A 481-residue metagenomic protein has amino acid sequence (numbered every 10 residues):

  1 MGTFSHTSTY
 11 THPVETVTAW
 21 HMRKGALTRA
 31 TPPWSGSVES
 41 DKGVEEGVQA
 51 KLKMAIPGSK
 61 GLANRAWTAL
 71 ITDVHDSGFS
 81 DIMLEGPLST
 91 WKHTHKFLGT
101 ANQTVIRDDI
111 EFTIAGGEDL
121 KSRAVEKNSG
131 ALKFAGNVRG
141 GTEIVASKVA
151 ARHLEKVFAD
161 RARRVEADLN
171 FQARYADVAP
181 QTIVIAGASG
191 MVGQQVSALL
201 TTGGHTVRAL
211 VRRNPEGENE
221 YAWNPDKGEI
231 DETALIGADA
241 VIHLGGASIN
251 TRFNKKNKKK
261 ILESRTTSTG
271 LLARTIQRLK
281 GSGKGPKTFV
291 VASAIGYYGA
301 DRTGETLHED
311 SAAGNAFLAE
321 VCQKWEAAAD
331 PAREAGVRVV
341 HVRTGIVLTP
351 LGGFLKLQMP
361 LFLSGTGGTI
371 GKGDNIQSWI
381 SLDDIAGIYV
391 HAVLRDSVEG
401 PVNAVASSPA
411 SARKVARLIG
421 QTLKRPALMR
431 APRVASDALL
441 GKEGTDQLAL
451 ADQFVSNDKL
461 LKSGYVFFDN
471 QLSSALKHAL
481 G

Functional and structural regions predicted by a protein language model:
M1-E45: Hydrophobic ligand-binding cavity/cleft-lining segments
V38-P87: Glycine-rich portal/gate segments that line the openings of hydrophobic small-molecule binding cavities
G78-E155: Beta-strand/loop substructures that line and gate deep hydrophobic ligand-binding cavities in soluble
D177-T182, R395-E443: Mid/C-terminal beta-alpha module of Rossmann-like enzyme folds, strongest in SDR-family dehydrogenases/epimerases
Y221-S268: NAD(P)H-binding glycine-rich loop region in Rossmannoid oxidoreductase-like domains and their noncatalytic homologs
N254-F289: NAD(P)-cofactor binding segment of oxidoreductase domains
A327-P350: Conserved beta-loop-beta element that borders a ligand/cofactor-binding pocket
M359-G368, N375-A410, G481: Alpha-helical substrate-binding/gating segment
